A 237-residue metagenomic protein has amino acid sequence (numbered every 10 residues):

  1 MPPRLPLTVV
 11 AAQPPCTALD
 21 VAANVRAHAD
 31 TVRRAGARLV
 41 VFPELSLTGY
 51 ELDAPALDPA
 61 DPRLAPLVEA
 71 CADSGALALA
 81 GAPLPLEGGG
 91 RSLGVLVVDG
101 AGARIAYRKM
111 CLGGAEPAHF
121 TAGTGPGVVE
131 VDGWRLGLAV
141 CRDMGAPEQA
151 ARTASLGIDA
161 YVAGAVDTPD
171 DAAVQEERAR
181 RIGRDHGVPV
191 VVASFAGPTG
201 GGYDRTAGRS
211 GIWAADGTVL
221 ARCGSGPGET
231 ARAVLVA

Functional and structural regions predicted by a protein language model:
M1-L39: N-terminal glycine-/serine-/threonine-rich phosphate-binding loop
P2-V9, V128-G137, A160: Beta-strand-turn-beta hairpins that frame and shape the catalytic cleft of phosphate-ester-processing enzymes
T8, G94, R209-S210: Conserved beta-strand and immediately adjacent loop positions that scaffold enzyme active sites
T17, P85-E87, G197-T199: Short glycine/acidic-enriched loop and turn motifs that connect beta-strands
R26-G100, P169-V188: Cys-nucleophile CN-hydrolase/nitrilase-fold catalytic domain and related Cys-dependent amidase chemistry that acts on
V40-V41, R135-V140, V162-A163: Short hydrophobic-aromatic micro-motifs
R63-L79, G145-G228: CN hydrolase (nitrilase-like) catalytic-core segments centered on the catalytic cysteine and neighboring Lys/Glu
L86-L156, D170-E177, V236-A237: Active-site catalytic loop in hydrolytic enzyme cores
